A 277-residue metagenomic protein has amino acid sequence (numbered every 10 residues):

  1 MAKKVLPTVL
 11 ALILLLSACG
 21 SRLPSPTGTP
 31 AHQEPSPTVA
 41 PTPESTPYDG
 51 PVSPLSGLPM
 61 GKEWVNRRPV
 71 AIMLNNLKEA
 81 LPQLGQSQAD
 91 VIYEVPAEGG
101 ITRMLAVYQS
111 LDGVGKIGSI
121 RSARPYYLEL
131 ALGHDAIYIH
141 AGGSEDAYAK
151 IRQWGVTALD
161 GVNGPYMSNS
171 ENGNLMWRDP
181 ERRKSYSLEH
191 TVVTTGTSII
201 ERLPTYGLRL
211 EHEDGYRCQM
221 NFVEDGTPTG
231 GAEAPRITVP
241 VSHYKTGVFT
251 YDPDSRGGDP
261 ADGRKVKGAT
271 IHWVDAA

Functional and structural regions predicted by a protein language model:
A2-K3, V266: Generic cytosolic/nucleocytoplasmic N-terminal low-complexity/intrinsically disordered segments
K3-A11: Sec-dependent signal peptide recognition, specifically the positively charged N-region followed immediately by
K3-K4, R22, R68, R103: Basic side chains
L6, L23-P24, Q83: Short N-terminal micro-motifs specific to bacterial/archaeal maturation and metal-cluster initiation sites
L16-A18: C-terminal motif of bacterial Sec signal peptides marking the signal peptidase cleavage site
G20-G28: Bacterial lipoprotein signal-peptidase II cleavage site
L23, Q33-E34: Positively charged, low-complexity intrinsically disordered regions
G28, P35-Y93, E98-A277: A surface/extracellular/periplasmic glyco- and lipid-processing/surface-interacting theme
